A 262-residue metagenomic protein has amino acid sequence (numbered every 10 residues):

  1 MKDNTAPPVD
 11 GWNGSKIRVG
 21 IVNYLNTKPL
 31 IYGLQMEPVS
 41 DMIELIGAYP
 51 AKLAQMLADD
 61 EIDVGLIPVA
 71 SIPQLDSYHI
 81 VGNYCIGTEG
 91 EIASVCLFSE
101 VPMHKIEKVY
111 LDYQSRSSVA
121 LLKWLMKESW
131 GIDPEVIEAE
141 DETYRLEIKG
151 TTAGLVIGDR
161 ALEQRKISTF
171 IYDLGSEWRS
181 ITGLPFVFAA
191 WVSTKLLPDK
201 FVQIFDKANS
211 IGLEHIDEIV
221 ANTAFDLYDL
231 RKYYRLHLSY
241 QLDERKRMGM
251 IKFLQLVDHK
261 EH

Functional and structural regions predicted by a protein language model:
M1-H262: Domain-level signature for soluble enzymes in the chorismate/prephenate branch of the shikimate pathway
